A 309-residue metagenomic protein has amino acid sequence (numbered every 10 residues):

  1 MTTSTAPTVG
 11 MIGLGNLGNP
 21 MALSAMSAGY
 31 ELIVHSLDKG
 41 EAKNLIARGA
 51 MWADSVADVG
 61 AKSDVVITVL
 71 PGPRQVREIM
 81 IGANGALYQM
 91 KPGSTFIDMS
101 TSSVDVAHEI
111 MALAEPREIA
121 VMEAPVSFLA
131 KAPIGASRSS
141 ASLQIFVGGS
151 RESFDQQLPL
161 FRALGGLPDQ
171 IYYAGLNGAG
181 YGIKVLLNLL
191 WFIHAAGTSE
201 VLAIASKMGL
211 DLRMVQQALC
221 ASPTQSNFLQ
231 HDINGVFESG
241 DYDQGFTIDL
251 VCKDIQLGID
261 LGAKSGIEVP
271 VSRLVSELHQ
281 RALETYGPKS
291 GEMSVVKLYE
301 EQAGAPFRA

Functional and structural regions predicted by a protein language model:
M1-V69, S94, A130-A136: NAD(P)+-binding Rossmann beta1-loop-alpha1 motif at the extreme N-terminus of oxidoreductases
L32, W52, A120-M122, L212 (+1 more regions): Hydrophobic beta-strand scaffold residues
V56-I119: Rossmann-fold NAD(P) dinucleotide-binding segment
S102-N188: Rossmann-fold dinucleotide-binding core
F146, G178-A303: Helical "substrate-binding/catalytic lid" subdomain of Rossmann-like NAD(P)-dependent dehydrogenases/reductases
